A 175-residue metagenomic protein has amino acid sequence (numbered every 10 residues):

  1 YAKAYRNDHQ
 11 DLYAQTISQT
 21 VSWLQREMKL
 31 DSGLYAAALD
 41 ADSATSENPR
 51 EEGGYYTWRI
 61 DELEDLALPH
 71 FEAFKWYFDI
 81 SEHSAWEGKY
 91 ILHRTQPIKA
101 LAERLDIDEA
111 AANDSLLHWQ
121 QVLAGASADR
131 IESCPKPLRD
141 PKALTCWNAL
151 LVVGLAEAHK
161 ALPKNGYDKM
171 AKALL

Functional and structural regions predicted by a protein language model:
Y1-L174: Aromatic (Trp/Tyr) and acidic
